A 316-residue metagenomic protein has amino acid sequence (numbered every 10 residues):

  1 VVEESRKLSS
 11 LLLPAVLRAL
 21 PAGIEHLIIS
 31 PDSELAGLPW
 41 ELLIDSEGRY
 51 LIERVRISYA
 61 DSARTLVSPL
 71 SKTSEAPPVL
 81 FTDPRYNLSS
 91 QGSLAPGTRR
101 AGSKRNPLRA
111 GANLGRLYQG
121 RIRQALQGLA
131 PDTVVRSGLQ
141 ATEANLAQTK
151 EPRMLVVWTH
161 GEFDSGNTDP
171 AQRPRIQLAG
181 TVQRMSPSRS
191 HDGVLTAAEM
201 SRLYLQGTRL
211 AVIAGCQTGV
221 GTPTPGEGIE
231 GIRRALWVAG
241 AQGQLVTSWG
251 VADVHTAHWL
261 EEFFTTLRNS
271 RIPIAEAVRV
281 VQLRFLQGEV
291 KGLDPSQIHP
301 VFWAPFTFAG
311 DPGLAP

Functional and structural regions predicted by a protein language model:
V1-P316: Catalytic cores of enzymes
